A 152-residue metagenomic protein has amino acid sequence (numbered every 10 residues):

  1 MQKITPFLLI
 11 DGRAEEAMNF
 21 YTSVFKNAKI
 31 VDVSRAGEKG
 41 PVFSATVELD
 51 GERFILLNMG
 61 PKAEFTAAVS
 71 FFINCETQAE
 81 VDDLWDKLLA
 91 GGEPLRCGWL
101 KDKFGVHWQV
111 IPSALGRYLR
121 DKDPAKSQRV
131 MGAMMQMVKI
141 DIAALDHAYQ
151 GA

Functional and structural regions predicted by a protein language model:
M1-T5, T66-S70: Short, solvent-exposed beta-strand edge segments and adjacent coil->beta transition regions
Q2, G51-E52: Short, well-ordered coil/turn segments that N-cap beta-strands
T5, S44, R96-C97: Conserved beta-strand and immediately adjacent loop positions that scaffold enzyme active sites
L8-G51: Core segments of cupin and vicinal oxygen chelate
L9, F72-N74: Short hydrophobic/aromatic beta-strand micro-patches that form the beta-sheet surface supporting nucleotide- or nucleic
V31, E48, I55-M59, A63 (+1 more regions): Vicinal oxygen chelate
E38-P41, F65, F104: Short acidic/glycine-enriched loop/turn segments that link adjacent beta-strands
